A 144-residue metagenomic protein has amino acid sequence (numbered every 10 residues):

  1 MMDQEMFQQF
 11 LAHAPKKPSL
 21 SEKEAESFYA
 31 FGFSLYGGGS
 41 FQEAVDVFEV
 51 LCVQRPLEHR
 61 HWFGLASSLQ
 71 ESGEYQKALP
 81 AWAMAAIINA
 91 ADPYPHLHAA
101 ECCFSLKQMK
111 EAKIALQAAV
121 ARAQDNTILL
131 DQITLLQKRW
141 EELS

Functional and structural regions predicted by a protein language model:
E22-V53: Alpha-helical segment of the N-proximal tetratricopeptide repeat
L51, M84-A85, A118-A119: Canonical positions in the second alpha-helix
